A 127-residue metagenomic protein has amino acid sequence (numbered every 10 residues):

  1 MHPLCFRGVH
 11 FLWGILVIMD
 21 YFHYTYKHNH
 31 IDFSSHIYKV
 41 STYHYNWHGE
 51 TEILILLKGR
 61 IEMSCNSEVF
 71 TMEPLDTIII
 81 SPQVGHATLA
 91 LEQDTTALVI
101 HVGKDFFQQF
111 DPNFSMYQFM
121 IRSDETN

Functional and structural regions predicted by a protein language model:
M1-T77, P112-F119: Generic protein-terminus/edge-of-domain signal
I18-S34, V84-N127: A hydrophobic/aromatic-rich effector-binding and dimerization subdomain of bacterial HTH-type transcriptional regulators
Y43, E62, I78, P82-T88 (+1 more regions): Histidine-centered metal-chelating micro-motifs
F70, T77-I78, H86, D94: Amphipathic, positively biased hydrophobic alpha-helical segments used for protein targeting and membrane insertion
M72, I80, I100: Hydrophobic residues at beta-strand termini and immediately following loops that shape nucleotide-binding pockets
